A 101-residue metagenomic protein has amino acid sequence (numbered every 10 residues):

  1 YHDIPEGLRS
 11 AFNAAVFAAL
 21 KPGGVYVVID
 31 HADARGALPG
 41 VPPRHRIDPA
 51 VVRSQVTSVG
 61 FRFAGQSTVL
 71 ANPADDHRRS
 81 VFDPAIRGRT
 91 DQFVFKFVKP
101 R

Functional and structural regions predicted by a protein language model:
Y1-E6, V16, L38-P43: Second-shell loop/turn segments in exported
L8-F12, D48, V52, F93: Stable alpha-helical elements in mature extracytoplasmic
L8-P22: A short glycine-rich, Lys/Arg-flanked "PGG" loop and its adjoining helix->strand segment in the class I
N13, G23-A32: Conserved beta-strand signature within the Rossmann-like core of class I S-adenosyl-L-methionine
H31-R35, L70-A71: Short "lid" loop at the C-terminus of a central beta-strand within the Rossmann-like core of SAM-dependent
P39-Q66: Conserved Class I S-adenosyl-L-methionine
V59, A74-R101: Core SAM-dependent methyltransferase catalytic element
F63-D76: Extracytoplasmic/periplasmic soluble domains downstream of a signal peptide or transmembrane helix
